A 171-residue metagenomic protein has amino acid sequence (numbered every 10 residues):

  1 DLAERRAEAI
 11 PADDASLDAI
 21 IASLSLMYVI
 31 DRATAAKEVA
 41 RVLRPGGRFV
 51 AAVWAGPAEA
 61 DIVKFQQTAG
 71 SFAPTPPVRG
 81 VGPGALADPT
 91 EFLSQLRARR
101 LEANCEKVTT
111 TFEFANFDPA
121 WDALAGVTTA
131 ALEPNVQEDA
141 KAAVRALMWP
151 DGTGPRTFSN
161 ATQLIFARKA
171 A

Functional and structural regions predicted by a protein language model:
D1, R6: Conserved acidic residues
E8-I20: A short acidic, Gly/Pro-enriched loop at the edge of an enzyme's catalytic core that lines a small-molecule cofactor
D18-A33, A55: A short SAM/SAH-binding and catalytic strip from SAM-dependent methyltransferases
I30, R44, R97: Short conserved AdoMet
A33-R48: A short glycine-rich, Lys/Arg-flanked "PGG" loop and its adjoining helix->strand segment in the class I
R48-T75: Conserved class I S-adenosyl-L-methionine
V81-A171: Conserved Class I S-adenosyl-L-methionine
